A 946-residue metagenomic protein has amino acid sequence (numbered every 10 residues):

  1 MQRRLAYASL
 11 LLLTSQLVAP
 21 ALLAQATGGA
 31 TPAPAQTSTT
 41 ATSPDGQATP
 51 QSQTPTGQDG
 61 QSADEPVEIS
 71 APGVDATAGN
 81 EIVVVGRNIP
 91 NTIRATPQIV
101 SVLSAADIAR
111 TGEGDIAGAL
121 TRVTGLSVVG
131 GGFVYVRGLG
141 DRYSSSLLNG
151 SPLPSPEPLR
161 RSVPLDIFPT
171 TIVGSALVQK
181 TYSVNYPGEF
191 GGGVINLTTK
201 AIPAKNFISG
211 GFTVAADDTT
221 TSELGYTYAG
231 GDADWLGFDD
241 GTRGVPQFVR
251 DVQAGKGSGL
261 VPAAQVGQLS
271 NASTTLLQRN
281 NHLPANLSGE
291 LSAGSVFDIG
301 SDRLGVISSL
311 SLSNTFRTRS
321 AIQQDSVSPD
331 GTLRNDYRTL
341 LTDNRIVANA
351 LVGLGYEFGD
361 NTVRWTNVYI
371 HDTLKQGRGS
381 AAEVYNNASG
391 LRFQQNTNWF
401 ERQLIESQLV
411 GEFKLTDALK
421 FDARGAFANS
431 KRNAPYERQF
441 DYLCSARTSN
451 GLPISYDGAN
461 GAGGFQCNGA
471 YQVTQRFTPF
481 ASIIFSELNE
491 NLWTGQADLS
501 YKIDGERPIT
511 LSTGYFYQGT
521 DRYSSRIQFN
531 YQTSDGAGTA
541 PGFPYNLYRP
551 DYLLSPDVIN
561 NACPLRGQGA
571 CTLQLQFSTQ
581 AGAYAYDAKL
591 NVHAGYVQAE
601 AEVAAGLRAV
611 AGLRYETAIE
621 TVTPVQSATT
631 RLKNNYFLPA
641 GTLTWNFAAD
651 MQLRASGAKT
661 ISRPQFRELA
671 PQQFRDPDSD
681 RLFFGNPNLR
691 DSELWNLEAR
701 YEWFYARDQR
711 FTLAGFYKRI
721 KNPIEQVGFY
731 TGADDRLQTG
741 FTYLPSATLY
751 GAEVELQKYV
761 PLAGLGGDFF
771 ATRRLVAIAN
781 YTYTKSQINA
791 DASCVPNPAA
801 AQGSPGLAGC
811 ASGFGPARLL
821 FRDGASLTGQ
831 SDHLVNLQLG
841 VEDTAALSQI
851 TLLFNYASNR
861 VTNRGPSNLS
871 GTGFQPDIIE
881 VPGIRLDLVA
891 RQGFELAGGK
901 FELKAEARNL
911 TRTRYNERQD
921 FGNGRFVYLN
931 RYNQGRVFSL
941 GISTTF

Functional and structural regions predicted by a protein language model:
Q2-T111, A119-G125: N-terminal Sec signal peptide and the immediately downstream disordered periplasmic leader that contains the TonB box
P66-A76, E81-G130, Y135-G138, L148 (+6 more regions): N-terminal plug
S155, I167-G211, L276: A beta-strand signature from Gram-negative outer-membrane beta-barrel systems, especially the internal plug domain
F248-G379, W399-L409, P639-T642: Transmembrane beta-barrel wall of Gram-negative outer-membrane proteins
K420-A426, K431-Y442, L511-S512, Y523-R526 (+5 more regions): Membrane-embedded beta-barrel scaffold of Gram-negative outer-membrane proteins
R476, L488, Q496, G542-P544 (+8 more regions): Outer membrane beta-barrel strand-and-loop segments of large Gram-negative receptors, especially TonB-dependent
D535, A845, N855-S867, Q892-F946: C-terminal beta-signal and adjacent terminal beta-strands/loops of Gram-negative outer-membrane beta-barrel proteins
A605, G715-R719, Q738-R864: Gram-negative outer-membrane beta-barrel transporters
